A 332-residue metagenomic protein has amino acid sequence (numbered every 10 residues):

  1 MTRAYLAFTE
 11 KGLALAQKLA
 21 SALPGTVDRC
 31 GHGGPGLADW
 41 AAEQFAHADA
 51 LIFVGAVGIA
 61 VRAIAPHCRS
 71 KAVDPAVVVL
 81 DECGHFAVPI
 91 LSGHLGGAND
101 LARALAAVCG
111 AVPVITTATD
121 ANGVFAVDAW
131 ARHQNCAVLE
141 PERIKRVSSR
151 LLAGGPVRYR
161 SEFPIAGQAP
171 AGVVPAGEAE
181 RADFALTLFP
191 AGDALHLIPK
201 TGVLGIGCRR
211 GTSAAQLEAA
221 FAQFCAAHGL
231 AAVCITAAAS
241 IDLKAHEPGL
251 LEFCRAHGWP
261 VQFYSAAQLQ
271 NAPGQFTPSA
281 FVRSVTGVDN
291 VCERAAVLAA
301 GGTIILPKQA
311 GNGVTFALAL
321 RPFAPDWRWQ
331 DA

Functional and structural regions predicted by a protein language model:
M1-Y5: Extreme N-terminal starter segment of soluble prokaryotic enzymes
L6-K11: Polybasic, low-complexity association/targeting segments
G12-K18, G25, G34-G36, Q44-A46 (+6 more regions): Conserved mixed alpha/beta catalytic, RNA-binding, or beta-rich assembly cores of soluble enzyme, regulatory
D28-C30, V114, V174-A176, Q262-Y264 (+1 more regions): General small-molecule cofactor/ligand-binding pocket signal
A41: Donor nucleotide-activated moiety binding/catalytic core segment of transferases that use nucleotide-activated donors
A237-R294, A300-I304, K308-V314: C-terminal non-catalytic interaction/assembly regions of soluble proteins
